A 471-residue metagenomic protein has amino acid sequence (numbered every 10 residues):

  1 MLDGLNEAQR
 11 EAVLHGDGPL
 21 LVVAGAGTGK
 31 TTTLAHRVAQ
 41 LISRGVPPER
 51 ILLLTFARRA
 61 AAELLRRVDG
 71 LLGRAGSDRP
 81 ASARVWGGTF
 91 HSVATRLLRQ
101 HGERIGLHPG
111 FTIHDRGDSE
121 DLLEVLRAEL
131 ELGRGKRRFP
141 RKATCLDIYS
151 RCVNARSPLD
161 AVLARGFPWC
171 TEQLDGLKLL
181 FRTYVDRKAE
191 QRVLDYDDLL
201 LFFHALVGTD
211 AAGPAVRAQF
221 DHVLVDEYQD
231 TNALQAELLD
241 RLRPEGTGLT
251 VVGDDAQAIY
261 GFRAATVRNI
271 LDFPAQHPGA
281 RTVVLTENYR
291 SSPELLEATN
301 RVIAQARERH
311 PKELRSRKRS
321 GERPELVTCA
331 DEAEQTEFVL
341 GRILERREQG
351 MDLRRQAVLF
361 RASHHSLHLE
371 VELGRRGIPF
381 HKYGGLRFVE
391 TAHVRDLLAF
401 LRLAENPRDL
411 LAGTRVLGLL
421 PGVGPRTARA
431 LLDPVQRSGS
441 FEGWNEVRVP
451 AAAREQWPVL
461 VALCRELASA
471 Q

Functional and structural regions predicted by a protein language model:
L2-L14, G18-V22, T33, L52-L53 (+6 more regions): Conserved helicase NTPase motor core
V22, A26-L34, P47-P48, P278-R281 (+2 more regions): Helicase P-loop NTPase motor core
T32-P47, R67-D69, D240-L242: Walker A/P-loop NTP-binding motif
A39-F56, G350-M351: Conserved SF1/SF2 helicase motif Ia
P48-L52, R79-R84, Q219, R281 (+1 more regions): Short acidic capping loops at alpha-helix termini that bridge into adjacent secondary structure
R50-I148, P168, V327: Conserved P-loop NTPase-based nucleic-acid remodeling module centered on helicase motor cores
V93, Q276-H277, R319-R323, Q349-Q471: ATPase/helicase motor core of nucleic-acid motors
Q100-E103, Y260-Q276, E297-N300: Short regulatory helix/loop adjacent to the ATP-binding pocket of P-loop NTPases
